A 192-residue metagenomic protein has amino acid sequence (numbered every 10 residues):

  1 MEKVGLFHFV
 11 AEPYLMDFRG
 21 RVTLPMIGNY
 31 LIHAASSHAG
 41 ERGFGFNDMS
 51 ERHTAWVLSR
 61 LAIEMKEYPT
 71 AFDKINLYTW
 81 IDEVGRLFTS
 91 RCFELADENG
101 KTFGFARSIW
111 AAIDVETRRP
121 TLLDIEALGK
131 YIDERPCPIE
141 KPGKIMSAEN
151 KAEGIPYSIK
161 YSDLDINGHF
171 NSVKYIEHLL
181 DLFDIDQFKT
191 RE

Functional and structural regions predicted by a protein language model:
M1-Y78, D82-E192: Terminal targeting signals and extreme-terminal segments of soluble enzymes
